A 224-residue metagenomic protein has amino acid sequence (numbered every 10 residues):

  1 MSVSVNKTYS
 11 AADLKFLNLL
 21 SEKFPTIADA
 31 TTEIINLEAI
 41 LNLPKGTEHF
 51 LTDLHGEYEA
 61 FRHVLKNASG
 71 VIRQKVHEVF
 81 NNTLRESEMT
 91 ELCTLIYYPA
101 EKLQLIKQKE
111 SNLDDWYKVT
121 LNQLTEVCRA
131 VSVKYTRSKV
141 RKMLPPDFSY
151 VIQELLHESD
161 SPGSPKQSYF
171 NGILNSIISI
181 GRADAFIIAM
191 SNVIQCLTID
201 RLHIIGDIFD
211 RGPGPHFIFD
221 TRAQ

Functional and structural regions predicted by a protein language model:
M1-Q224: Feature recognizes metal-dependent phosphohydrolase scaffolds
